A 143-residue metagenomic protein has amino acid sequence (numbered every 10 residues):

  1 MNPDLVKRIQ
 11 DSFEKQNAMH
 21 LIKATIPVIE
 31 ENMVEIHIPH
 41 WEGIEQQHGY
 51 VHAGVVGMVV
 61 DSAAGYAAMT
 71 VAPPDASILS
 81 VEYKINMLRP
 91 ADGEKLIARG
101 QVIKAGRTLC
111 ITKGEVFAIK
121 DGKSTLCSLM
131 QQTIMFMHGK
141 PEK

Functional and structural regions predicted by a protein language model:
M1-H37: Non-catalytic linker/capping segments at the edges of enzyme domains
H20-I22, N32-V34, S77-Y83, E94 (+1 more regions): A generic structural signal for short beta-strands and their flanking turns/coil linkers
A24, Y83-I85, G114-V116: Hydrophobic/aromatic beta-strand elements that line small-molecule binding cavities or substrate pockets in beta-rich
I38-H40, M87, F136: Hydrophobic residues in beta-strands and at strand termini
P39-A63: Hot-dog-fold acyl-thioester-processing enzymes
H52, V56-V60, A68, L109 (+1 more regions): Short, flexible micro-motifs
Y66-I97, V102: Hydrophobic beta-strand-centered segment that forms part of the acyl-chain substrate-binding groove
A91-G93, I97-R99, I103-K143: HotDog/MaoC-like acyl-thioester-processing domains
